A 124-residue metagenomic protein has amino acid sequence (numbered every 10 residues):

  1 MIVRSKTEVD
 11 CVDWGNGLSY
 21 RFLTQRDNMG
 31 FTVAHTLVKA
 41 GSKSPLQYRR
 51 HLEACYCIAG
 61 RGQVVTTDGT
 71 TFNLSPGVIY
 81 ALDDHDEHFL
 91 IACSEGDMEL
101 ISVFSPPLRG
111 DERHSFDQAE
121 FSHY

Functional and structural regions predicted by a protein language model:
M1-F31, S115-Y124: A short, N-terminal "cap"/entry segment at the start of jelly-roll beta-barrel domains of the cupin/DSBH fold
A34-R49: Conserved short histidine dyad/triad with adjacent acidic residue
P45-L46, V64-V65, L82, H88-E95: Short beta-strand His + acidic residue motifs that chelate non-heme Fe in jelly-roll/DSBH and cupin folds
R50-G62: Glycine- and acidic-residue-biased ligand/ion/polar-headgroup-sensing regions
A54, A81, G96-E112: A short hydrophobic beta-strand segment most commonly corresponding to one strand of the jelly-roll/cupin
D68-H85: Short acidic-glycine-tyrosine-enriched beta hairpin
